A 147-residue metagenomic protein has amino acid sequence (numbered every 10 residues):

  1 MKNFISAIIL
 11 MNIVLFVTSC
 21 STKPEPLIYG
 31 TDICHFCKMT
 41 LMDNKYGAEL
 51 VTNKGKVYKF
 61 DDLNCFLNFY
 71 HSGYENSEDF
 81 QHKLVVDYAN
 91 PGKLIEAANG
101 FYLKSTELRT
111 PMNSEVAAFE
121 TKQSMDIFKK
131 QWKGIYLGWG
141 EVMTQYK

Functional and structural regions predicted by a protein language model:
M1-I5: Positively charged n-region of N-terminal signal peptides that target proteins for export
F16-S19: C-terminal motif of bacterial Sec signal peptides marking the signal peptidase cleavage site
S21-K23: Bacterial signal peptide processing site
G30: Short metal-coordination and nucleic-acid-contact micro-motifs, chiefly zinc-binding Cys/His arrays
I33: The −1 position to Zn-ligating cysteines in a subset of zinc-ribbon hairpins
F36-E75: Post-signal-peptide N-terminal segment of Sec-exported extracytoplasmic proteins
K59-A97, Y102: Mature extracytoplasmic domains of secretory-pathway proteins
E120-K147: C-terminal partner/receptor-binding element of secreted or periplasmic proteins
